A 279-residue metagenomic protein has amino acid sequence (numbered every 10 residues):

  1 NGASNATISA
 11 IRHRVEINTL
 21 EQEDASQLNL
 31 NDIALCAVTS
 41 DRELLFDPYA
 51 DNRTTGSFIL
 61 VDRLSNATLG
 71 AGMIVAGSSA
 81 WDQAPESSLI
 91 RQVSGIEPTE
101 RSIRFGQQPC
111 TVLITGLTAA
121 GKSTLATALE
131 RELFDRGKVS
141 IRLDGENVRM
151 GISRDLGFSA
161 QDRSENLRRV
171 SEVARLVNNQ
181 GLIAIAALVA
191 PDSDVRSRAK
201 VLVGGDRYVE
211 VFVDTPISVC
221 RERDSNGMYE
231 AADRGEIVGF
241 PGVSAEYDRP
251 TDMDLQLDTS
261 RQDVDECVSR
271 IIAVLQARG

Functional and structural regions predicted by a protein language model:
N1-F105: C-terminal effector/interaction modules appended to NTPase cores
L64-G227, A232-G279: Glycine-rich phosphate-binding loop of ATP-dependent small-molecule kinases
